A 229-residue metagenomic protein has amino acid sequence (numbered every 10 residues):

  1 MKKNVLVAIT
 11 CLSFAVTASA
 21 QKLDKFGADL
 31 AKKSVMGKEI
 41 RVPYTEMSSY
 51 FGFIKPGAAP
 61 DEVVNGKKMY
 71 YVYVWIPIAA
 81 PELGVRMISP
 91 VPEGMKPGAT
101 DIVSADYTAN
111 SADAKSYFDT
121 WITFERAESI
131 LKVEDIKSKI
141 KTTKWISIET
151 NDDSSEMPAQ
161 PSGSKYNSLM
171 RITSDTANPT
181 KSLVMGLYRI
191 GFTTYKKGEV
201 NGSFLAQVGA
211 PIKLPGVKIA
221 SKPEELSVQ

Functional and structural regions predicted by a protein language model:
M1-N4: Positively charged n-region of N-terminal signal peptides that target proteins for export
L6-T10: Sec-dependent N-terminal signal peptides
A15-T17: N-terminal signal peptide c-region/cleavage motif recognized by signal peptidases
K22-Y44, V72-Y73, E93-M95, A99-Q229: C-terminal edge strands of extracellular/lumenal beta-sandwich accessory domains
G52-I54: N-terminal low-complexity, intrinsically disordered segments
G57-K68: Extracellular beta-rich ligand/substrate-recognition surface
K67, P77-G84: Extended extracellular/luminal ectodomain segments enriched in beta-structured repeat modules
I78, M87-V91, T194-K196: A mature extracytoplasmic/lumenal domain signature
